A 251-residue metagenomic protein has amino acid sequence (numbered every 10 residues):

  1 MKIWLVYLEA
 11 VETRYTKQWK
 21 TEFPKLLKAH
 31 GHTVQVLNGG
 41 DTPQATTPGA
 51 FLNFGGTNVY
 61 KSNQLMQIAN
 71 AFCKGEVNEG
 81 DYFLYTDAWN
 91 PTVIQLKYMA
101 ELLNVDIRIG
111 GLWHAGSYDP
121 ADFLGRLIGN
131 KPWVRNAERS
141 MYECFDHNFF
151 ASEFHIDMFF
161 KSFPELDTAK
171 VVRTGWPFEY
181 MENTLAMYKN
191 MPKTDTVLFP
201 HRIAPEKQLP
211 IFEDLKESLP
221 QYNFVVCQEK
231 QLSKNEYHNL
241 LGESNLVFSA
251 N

Functional and structural regions predicted by a protein language model:
M1-Q95: N-terminal pre-catalytic "stem/leader" segment of glycosyltransferase-like enzymes
Y7-L8, A151, V197-R202, V226-E229 (+1 more regions): Short hydrophobic "strand-cap" motifs at the C-terminus of beta-strands
Y82-A88, A100-F123: Active-site proximal beta-strand in glycosyltransferases
L127-N148, N239-G242: Membrane-proximal helix-turn-helix segments that form the acceptor-binding/catalytic region of lipid-linked
E143-A186: Donor nucleotide-sugar binding/catalytic pocket of nucleotide-sugar-dependent glycosyltransferases
F178-E217: Conserved donor-binding/catalytic core segment of Leloir-type glycosyltransferases
L209, E213-E236, G242: A conserved nucleotide-sugar
N239-N251: Acidic donor-binding loop of glycosyltransferase active sites
